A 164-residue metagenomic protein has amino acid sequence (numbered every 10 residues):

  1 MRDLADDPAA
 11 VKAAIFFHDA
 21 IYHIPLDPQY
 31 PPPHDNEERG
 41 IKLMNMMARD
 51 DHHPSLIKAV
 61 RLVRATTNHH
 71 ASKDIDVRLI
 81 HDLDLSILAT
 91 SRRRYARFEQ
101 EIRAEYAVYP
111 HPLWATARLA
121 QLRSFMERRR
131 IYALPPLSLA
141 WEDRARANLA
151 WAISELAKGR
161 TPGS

Functional and structural regions predicted by a protein language model:
M1-A10, G40-D50: Alpha-helical phosphate/pyrophosphate-handling elements in metalloenzyme active cores
M1-P8, F17, N68-S164: Divalent metal-dependent phosphate-bond-processing catalytic cores, especially two-metal-ion Mg2+/Mn2+ enzymes that act
D6, A10-K12, D35, P54-K58 (+1 more regions): Alpha-helix N-cap and coil->helix boundary residues
A9-D27, G40, V60-T67: His-Asp-centered metal-binding catalytic motifs of divalent-metal-dependent phosphohydrolases/nucleases
A20-P31, I131-L137: Active-site flanking loop/helix segments enriched in acidic
Y30-L43, D50, P112: Carbohydrate transferase catalytic cores enriched for Leloir-type hexosyltransferases
I41, L56, V60, R146-I153: Heptad-repeat amphipathic alpha-helical coiled-coil interaction surface used for oligomerization/assembly
L43-L83, I87: Charged mid-protein connector segments
